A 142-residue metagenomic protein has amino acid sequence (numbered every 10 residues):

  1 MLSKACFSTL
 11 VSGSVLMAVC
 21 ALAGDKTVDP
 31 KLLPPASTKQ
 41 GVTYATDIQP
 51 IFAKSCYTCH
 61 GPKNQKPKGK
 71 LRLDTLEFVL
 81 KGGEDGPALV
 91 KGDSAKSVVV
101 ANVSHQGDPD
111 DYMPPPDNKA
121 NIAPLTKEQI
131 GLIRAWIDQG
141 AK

Functional and structural regions predicted by a protein language model:
M1-A5: Positively charged n-region of N-terminal signal peptides that target proteins for export
S8-V19: Bacterial N-terminal signal peptides
A21-K142: Aromatic- and Gly/Pro-enriched helix-to-coil junctions and flexible linker segments
